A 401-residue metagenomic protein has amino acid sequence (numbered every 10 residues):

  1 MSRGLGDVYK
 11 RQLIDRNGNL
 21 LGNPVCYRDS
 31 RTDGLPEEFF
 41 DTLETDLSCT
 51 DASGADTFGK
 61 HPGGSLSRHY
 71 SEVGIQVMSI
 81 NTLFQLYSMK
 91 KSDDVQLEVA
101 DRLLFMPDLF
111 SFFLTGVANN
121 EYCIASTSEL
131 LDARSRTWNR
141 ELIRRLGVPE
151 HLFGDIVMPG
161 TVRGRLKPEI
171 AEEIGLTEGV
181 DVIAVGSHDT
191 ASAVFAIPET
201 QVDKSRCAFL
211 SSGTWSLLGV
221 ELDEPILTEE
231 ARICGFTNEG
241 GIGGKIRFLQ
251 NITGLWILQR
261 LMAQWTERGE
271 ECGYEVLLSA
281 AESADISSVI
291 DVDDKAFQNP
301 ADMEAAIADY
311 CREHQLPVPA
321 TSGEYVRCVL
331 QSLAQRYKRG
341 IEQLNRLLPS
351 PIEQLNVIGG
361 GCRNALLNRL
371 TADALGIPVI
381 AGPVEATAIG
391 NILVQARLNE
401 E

Functional and structural regions predicted by a protein language model:
M1-L5, Y9: Single conserved hydrophobic/aromatic residue that forms the stacking wall/gate of nucleotide- or nucleobase-binding
D15-R16: Short, acidic, Ser/Thr-enriched surface-loop or helix-capping motifs
D29: Carbohydrate-associated surface elements
D41-D51, T57-V73, Y87-V117, L130-D132 (+5 more regions): Active-site core segments that coordinate phosphate-bearing ligands/cofactors across diverse enzyme families
G116-A125: Enzymes and membrane/adaptor proteins characterized by extended Gly/Ser/Thr/Asp/Glu-rich, aromatic-dotted
